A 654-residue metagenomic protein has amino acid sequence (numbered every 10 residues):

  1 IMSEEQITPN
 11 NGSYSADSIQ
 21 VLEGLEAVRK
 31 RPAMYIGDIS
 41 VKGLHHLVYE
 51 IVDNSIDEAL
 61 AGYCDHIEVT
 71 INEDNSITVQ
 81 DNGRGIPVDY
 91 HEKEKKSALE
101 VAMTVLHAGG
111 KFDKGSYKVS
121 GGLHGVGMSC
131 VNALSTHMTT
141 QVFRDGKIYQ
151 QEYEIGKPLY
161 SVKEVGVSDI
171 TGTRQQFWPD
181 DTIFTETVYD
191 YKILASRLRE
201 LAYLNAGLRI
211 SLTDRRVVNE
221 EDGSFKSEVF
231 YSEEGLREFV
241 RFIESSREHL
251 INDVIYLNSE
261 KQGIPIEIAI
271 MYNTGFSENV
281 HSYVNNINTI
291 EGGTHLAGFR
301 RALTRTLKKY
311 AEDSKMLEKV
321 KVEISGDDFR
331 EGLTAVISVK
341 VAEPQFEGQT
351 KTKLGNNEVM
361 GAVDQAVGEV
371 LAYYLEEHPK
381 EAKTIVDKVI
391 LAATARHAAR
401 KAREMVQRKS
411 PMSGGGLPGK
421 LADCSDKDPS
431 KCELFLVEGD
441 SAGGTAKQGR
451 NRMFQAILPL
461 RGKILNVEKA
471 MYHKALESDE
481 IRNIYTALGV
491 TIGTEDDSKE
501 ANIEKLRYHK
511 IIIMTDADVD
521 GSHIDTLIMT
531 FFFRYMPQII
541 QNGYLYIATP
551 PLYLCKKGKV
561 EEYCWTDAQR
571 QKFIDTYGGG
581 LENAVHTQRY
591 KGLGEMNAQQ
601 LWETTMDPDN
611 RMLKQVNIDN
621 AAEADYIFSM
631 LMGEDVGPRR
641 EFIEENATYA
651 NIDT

Functional and structural regions predicted by a protein language model:
M2-S18, L25, L47-Y49, D57-A59 (+13 more regions): GHKL-family ATPase ATP-binding module
K30-Y49: Conserved short strand/loop->alpha-helix "switch" segment adjacent to the catalytic nucleotide/phosphoryl-transfer site
G85-Y90: A short glycine-centered beta->alpha linker in the GHKL/HATPase_c
H91-E92, L99: Short adenine-binding "F-helix/F-box" segment of the Bergerat
E92, E347-M360, Y563-Q569, F573-I574: Helical (often loop-to-helix) elements that flank the catalytic cores of nucleotide-handling enzymes
T394-S413, D428-E433, G444, Q448-R450 (+2 more regions): C-terminal interaction appendages of subunits in large macromolecular complexes
